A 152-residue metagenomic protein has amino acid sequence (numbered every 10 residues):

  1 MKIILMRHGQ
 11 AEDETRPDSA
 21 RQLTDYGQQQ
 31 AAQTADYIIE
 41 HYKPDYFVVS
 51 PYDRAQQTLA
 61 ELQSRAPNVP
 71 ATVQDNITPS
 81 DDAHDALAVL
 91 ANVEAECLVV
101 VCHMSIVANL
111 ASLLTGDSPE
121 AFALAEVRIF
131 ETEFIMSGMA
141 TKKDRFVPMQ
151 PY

Functional and structural regions predicted by a protein language model:
K2-D81, V93, V107, D117-F122: Active-site-proximal alpha-helix that buttresses catalytic centers in soluble enzyme cores
I3, E96-V99, V127: Residue-level preference for the first positions of well-ordered beta-strands
L5, V73-D75, I129, D144-V147: Structural signal for conserved beta-strand scaffold positions within catalytic alpha/beta enzyme cores
D82-H84, Y152: Short, solvent-exposed polar/charged micro-motifs at secondary-structure junctions
A86-A88: Conserved ATP-dependent adenylate/AMP-binding module captured primarily in the ANL superfamily
A91-C102, K142-Y152: A polyampholytic, Gly/Pro-enriched intrinsically disordered region
A95-T115: A glycine-rich beta-strand to alpha-helix segment that forms a phosphate/ribose-binding loop at ligand/cofactor sites
S118-T141, V147-P151: Domain-level recognition of soluble alpha/beta enzyme cores, biased toward histidine phosphatases/phosphomutases
